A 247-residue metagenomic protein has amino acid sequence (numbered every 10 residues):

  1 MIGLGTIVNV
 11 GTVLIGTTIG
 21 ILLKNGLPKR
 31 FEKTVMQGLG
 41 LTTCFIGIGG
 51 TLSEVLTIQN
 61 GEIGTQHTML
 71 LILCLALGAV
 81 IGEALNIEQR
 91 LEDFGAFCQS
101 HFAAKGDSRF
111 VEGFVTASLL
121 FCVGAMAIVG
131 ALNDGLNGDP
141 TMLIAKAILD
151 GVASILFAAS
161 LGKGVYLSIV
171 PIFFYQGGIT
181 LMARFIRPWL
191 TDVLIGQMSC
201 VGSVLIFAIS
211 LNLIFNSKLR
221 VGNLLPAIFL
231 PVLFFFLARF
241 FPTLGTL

Functional and structural regions predicted by a protein language model:
M1, K29-R30, L85-G113, G245-L247: Intrinsically disordered, low-complexity non-transmembrane regions of multi-pass membrane transporters
I2-I15, Q66-L73, G135-A147, L190-V204 (+1 more regions): Structural signature of hydrophobic alpha-helical transmembrane segments
V8-G16, G20, K24, G40-L41 (+16 more regions): Alpha-helical transmembrane segments in multi-pass membrane proteins
F31-L41, G95-F97, Y166-Y175, G222-F229: Cytoplasmic-side transmembrane-helix entry/capping segments in multi-pass membrane proteins
L39-V55: A generic, lipid-embedded transmembrane alpha helix
Q99, S108-R187: Helix-loop-helix junctions within the multi-pass membrane cores of secondary transporters/permeases
L211-G222: Membrane-helix boundary connector in multi-pass membrane proteins
F235-L247: Juxtamembrane boundary at the C-terminal end of a transmembrane helix
